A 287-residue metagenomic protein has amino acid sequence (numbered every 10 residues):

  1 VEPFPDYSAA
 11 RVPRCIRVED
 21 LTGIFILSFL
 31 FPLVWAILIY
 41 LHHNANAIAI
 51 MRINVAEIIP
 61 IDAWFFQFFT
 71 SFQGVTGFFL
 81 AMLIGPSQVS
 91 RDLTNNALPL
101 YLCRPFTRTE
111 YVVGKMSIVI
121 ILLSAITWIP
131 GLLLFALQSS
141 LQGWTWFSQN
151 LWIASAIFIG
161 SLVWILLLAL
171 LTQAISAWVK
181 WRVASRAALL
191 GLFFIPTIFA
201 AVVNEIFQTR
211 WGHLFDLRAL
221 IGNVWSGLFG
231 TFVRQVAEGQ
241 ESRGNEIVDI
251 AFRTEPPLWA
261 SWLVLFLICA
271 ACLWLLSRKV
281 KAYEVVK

Functional and structural regions predicted by a protein language model:
V1-P5: Short, membrane-interfacial amphipathic segments enriched in basic
A10-I26: Membrane-interface helix starts
L41, A47-P60, V183-K279: Terminal transmembrane helical anchor/hairpin motif
P60-Q73, V113-V179: Secretory targeting signals
F65-R91: Long, hydrophobic alpha-helical segments
A81-G85, L98, I129, L133 (+4 more regions): Hydrophobic/aromatic residues in alpha-helical transmembrane segments
Q88-I118: Helix-loop-helix units of permease transmembrane domains in multi-pass membrane transporters, especially ABC
K281-K287: Short cytosolic juxtamembrane segments of multi-pass membrane proteins
